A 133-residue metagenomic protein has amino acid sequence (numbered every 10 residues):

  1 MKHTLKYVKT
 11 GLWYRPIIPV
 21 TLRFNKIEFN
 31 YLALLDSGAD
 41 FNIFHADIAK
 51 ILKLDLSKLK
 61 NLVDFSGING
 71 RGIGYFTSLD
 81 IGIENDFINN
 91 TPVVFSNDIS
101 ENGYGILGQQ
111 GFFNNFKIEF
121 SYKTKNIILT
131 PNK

Functional and structural regions predicted by a protein language model:
M1-K133: Pepsin/retropepsin-fold aspartyl endopeptidases
